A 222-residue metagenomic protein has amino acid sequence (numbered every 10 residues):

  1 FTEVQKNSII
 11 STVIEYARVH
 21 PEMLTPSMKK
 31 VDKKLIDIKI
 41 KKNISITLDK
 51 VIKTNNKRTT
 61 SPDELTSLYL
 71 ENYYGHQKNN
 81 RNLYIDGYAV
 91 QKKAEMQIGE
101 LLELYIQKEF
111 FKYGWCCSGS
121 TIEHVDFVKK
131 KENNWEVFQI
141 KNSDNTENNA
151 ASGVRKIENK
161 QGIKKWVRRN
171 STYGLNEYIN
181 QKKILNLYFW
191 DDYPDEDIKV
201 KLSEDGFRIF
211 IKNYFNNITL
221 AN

Functional and structural regions predicted by a protein language model:
F1-E3, F111-C116, E132: Conserved, well-structured beta-alpha core segment at the onset of a catalytic domain
F1-N72: Nuclease-adjacent, charged terminal/linker segments that flank catalytic cores
H76-N79: Basic Lys/Arg-rich amphipathic helical interaction modules
R81-S118: Acidic-basic catalytic patches of nuclease active cores, encompassing PD-(D/E)XK and other metal-cofactor nuclease
G99, G119-I122, N148-A151: Basic, glycine-/proline-tolerant helical and adjacent loop/strand elements that line or dock onto nucleic-acid
I106, F110, F127, E136-N142: Conserved catalytic cores of phosphodiester-cleaving nucleases, focusing on short active-site segments
I122-K131: Short acidic loop-to-beta-strand element that houses the catalytic metal-binding Asp/Glu of nuclease active sites
I140-A221: Catalytic cores of nucleic-acid endonucleases
